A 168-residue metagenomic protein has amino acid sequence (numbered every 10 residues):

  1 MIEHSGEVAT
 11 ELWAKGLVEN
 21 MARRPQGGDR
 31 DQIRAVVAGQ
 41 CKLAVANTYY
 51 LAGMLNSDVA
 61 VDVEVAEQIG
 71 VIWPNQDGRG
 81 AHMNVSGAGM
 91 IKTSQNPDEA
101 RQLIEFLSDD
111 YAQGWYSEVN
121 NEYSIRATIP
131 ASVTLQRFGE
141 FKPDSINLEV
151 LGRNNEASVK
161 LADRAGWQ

Functional and structural regions predicted by a protein language model:
I2, A14, I33, V37 (+4 more regions): Non-transmembrane alpha-helical segments in soluble domains of secreted/periplasmic/extracellular proteins
I2-P74: Ligand-binding pocket segment of bilobal, Venus flytrap-like solute-binding proteins
G27-R30, V45, T93-D98, D110 (+1 more regions): Soluble non-cytosolic domains of exported or imported proteins
T48-A52, Q76-R79, Q95, D109-D110: Solvent-exposed loop/turn segments at secondary-structure junctions within structured extracellular/periplasmic domains
A66-Q95: Flexible, solvent-exposed loop/hinge segments that line or gate ligand/substrate-binding clefts
S86-I146: Mature extracytoplasmic/periplasmic domains
P130-Q168: Extracellular/periplasmic bilobal clamshell ligand-binding domains
